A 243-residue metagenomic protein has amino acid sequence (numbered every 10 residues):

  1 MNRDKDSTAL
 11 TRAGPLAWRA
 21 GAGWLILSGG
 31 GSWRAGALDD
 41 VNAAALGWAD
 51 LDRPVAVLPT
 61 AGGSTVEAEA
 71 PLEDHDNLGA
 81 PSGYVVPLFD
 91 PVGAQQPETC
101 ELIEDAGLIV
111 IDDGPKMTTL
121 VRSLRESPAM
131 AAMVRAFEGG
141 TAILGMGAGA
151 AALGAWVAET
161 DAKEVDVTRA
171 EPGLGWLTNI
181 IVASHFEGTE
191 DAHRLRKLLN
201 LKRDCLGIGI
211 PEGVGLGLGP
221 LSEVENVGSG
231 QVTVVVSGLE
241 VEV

Functional and structural regions predicted by a protein language model:
N2-L51, G62-E69, N77, L108 (+2 more regions): C-terminal and late-domain segments of enzyme folds
L27, V55-V57, G145: Structural beta-sheet core signal
L46, L72, T99-C100, M130-V134 (+1 more regions): Short amphipathic alpha-helical segments and helix-helix/interface helices
A56, G62-D113, T118-T119: Portal/gating segments that form or line small-molecule/metal binding sites
S82-G83, I143, V232: Hydrophobic anchor at the start of a short beta-strand that flanks the dinucleotide cofactor-binding loop
P115-E126, M130-A192: Class I SAM-dependent methyltransferase SAM-binding "motif I" and its flanking Rossmann-like core
